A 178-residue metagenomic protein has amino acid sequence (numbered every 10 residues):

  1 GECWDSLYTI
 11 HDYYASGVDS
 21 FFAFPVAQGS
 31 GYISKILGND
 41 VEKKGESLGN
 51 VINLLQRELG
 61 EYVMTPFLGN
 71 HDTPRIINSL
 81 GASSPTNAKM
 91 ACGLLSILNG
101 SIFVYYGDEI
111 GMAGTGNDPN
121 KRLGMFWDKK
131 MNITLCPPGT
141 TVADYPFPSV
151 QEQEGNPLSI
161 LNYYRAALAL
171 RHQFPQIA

Functional and structural regions predicted by a protein language model:
G1-K35, M112-N120: Substrate-binding cleft/loops of secretory-pathway carbohydrate-active enzymes
Y8-A15, F22-A23, I33-L54, I77-L80: Substrate-binding/catalytic cleft of secreted carbohydrate-active enzymes, primarily glycoside hydrolases
G31, E42-N50, E58-V63, F67-N70 (+1 more regions): Loop/helix patches that line or flank the sugar-binding groove of alpha-linked glycan CAZymes
